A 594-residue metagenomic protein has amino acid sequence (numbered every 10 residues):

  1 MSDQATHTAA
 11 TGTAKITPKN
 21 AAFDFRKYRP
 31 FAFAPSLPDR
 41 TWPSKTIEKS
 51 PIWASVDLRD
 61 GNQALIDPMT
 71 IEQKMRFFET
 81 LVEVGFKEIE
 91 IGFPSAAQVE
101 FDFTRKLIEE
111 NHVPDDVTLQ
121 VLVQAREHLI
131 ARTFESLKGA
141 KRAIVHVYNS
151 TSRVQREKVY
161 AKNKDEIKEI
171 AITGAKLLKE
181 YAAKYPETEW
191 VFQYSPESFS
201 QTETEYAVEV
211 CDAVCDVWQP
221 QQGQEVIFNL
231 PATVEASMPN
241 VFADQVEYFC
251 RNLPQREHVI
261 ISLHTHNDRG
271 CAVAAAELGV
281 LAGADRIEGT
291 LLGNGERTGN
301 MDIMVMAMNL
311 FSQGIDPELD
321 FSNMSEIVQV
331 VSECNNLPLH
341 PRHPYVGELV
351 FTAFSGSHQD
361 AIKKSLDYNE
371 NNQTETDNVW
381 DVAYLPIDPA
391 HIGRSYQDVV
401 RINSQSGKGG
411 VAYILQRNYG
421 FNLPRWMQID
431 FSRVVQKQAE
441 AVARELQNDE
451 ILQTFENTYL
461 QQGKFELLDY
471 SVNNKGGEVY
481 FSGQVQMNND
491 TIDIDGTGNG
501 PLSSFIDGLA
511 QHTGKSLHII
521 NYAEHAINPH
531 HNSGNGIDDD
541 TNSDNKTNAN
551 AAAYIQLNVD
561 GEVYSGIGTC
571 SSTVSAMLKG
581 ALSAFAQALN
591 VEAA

Functional and structural regions predicted by a protein language model:
T6-R59, G314-D495, H531-N535, N545-N550: A mid-to-C-terminal "edge-of-domain" accessory segment
Y28, W53, I71-V84, E127-R256 (+2 more regions): Alpha/beta enzyme core
S36-P43, I71-E72, F86-G139: Glycine-rich, positively charged N-terminal anion/phosphate-binding segment
D60, A64, P94-Q98, S152-V154 (+6 more regions): Short, small-residue-enriched loops and turns at beta-alpha junctions that line or gate enzyme active sites
D116, Q155-K158, L230-A232, I260 (+5 more regions): Short beta-alpha connecting loops at secondary-structure transitions that line or flank enzyme active sites
S237-N369: Catalytic alpha/beta core domains of metabolic enzymes, predominantly
K515-V559: Generic long, charged, amphipathic alpha-helical segments
V563-A594: Mixed-charge, glycine-accented linear interaction segment located at domain edges/termini
